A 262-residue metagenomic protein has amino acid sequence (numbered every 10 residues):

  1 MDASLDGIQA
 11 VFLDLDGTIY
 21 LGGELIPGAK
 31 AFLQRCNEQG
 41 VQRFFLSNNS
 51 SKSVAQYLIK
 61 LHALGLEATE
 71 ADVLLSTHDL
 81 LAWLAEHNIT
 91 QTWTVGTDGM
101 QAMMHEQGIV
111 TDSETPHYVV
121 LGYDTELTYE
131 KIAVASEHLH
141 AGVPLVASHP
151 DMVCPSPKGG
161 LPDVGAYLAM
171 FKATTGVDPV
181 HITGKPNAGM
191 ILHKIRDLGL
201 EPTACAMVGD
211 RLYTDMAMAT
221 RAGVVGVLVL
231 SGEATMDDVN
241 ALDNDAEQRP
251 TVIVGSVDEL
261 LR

Functional and structural regions predicted by a protein language model:
D2-L15, Y20-E38, A55-A71, H78-R262: Asp-based, Mg2+/Mn2+-dependent phosphohydrolase catalytic module
Q42: Conserved phosphate-binding loops in N-terminal lobes of ATP-dependent enzymes of the actin/Hsp70/sugar-kinase
N49: Conserved phosphate/oxyanion-binding catalytic-loop motifs
